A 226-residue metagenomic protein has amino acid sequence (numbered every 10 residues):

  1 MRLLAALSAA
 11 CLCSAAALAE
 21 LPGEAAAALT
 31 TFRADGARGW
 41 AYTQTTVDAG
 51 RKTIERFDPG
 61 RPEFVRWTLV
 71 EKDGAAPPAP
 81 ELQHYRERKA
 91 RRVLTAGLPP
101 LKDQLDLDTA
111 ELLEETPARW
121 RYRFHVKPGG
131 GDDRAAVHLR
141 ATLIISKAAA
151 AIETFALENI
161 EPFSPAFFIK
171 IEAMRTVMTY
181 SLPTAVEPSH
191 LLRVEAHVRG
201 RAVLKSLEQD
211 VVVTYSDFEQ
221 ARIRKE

Functional and structural regions predicted by a protein language model:
A5-S14: Bacterial N-terminal signal peptides
L18-H138, A151-E153, E158-I171, R199-E226: Structured extracytoplasmic
A141, T176-M178, V211: A structural detector for short beta-strand units
T142-A148: Short conserved beta-strand segments at catalytic cores or DNA/RNA-binding microdomains of nucleic-acid binding
S146, R175-A185: Extended lipid/amphipathic-ligand handling interfaces
A148-E158, P188-E195: Extended soluble regions of mature proteins
S181-E208: Cysteine/selenocysteine-centered motifs that mediate thiol-based redox chemistry or coordinate metal-sulfur cofactors
